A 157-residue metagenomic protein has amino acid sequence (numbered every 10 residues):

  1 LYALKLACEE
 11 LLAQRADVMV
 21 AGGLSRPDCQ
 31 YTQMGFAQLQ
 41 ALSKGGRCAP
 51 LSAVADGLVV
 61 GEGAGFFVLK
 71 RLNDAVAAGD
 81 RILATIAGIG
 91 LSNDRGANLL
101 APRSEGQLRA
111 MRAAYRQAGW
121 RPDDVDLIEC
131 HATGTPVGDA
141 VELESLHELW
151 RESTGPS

Functional and structural regions predicted by a protein language model:
L1-S157: Condensing-enzyme catalytic core of the thiolase-fold
